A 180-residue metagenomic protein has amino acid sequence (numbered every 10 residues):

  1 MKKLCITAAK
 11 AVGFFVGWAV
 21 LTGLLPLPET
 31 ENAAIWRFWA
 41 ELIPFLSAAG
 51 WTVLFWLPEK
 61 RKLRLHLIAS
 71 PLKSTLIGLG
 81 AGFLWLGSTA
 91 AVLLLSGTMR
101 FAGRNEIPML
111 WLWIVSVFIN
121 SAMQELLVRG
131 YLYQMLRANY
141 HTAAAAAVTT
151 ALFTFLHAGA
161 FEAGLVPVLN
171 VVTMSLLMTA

Functional and structural regions predicted by a protein language model:
K3-L21, P44-W51, I77-T89, A146-V148: Alpha-helical transmembrane segments
T22-F83, L94-N105: Membrane-helix interface linkers and caps
W51, Y131, Y140, L176-T179: Generic transmembrane alpha-helix motif of multi-pass integral membrane proteins
L86-G87, H141-A158, V172: Small-polar-interrupted transmembrane alpha-helices in polytopic inner-membrane proteins
A102-I114, A163-N170: Juxtamembrane helix-entry segments on the extracytoplasmic side of multipass membrane proteins
M123-V148, F161: Membrane-interface helix/loop boundary segments of multi-pass membrane proteins
P167-A180: Functionally important transmembrane alpha-helices
